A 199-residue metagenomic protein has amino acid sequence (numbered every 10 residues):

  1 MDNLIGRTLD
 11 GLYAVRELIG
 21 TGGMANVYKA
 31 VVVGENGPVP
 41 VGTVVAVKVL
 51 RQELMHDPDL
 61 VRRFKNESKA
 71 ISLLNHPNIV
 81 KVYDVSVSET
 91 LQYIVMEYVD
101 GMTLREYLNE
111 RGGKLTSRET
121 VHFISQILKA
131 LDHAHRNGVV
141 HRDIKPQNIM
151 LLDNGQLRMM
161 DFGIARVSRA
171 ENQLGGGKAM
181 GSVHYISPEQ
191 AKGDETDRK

Functional and structural regions predicted by a protein language model:
R16-G22, V27: Protein kinase glycine-rich loop
G20, N66, N75-N78, A179: Flexible N-lobe loop architecture of eukaryotic-like protein kinase catalytic domains
R51-L73: AlphaC helix of the eukaryotic protein kinase fold
V85: Activation-segment/catalytic-loop signature of the eukaryotic protein kinase fold
E89-T103, Y107: Conserved short submotifs of the Hanks-type protein kinase catalytic core that shape the nucleotide-binding pocket
F123-I124: Activation segment signature within eukaryotic-like protein kinase domains
L128-V139: Protein kinase catalytic-loop region centered on the HRD/HxD motif
